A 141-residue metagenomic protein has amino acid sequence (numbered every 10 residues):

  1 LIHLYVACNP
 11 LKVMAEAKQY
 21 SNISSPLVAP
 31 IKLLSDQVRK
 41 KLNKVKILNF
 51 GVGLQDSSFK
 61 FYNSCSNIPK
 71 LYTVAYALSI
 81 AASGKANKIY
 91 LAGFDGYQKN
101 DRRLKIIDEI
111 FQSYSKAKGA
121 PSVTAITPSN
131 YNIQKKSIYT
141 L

Functional and structural regions predicted by a protein language model:
L1-L141: Metal-ion/cofactor- or nucleotide/acyl-coenzyme-handling active-site neighborhoods
